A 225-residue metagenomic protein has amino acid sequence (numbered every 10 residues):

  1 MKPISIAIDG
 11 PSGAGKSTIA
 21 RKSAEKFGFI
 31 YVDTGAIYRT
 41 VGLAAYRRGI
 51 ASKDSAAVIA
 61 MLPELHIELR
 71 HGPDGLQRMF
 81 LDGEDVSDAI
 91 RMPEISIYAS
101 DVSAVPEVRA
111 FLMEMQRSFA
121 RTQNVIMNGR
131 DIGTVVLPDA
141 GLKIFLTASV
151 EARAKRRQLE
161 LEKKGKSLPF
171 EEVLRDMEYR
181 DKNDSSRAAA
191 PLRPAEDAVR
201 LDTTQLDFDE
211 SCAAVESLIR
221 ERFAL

Functional and structural regions predicted by a protein language model:
I8: Hydrophobic anchor at the beta1->P-loop junction of P-loop NTPases
S12: The conserved Walker
K16: Conserved lysine of the Walker
I19: Hydrophobic positions on the alpha1 helix immediately C-terminal to the Walker A/P-loop
E25-M92: N-terminal phosphate/diphosphate-binding loop that engages ATP/GTP or pyrophosphate donors across diverse enzyme folds
G35, G83, L112, I126 (+1 more regions): Residue-level signal for inorganic ion chemistry
H71, Q116-Q123, R130-V135, D139 (+1 more regions): Small-molecule kinase domains that catalyze NTP-dependent phosphoryl transfer to phosphate-bearing small molecules
S87-K164: ATP-dependent NMP and nucleoside kinases share a basic, alpha-helical "lid"
